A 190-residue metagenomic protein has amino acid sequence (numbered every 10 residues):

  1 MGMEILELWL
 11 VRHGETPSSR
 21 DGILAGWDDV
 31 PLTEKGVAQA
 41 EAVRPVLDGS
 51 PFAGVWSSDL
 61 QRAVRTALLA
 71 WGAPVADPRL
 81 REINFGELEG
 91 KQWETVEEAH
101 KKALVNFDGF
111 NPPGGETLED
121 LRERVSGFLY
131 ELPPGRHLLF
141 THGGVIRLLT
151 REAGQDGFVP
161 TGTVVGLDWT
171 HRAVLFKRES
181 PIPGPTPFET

Functional and structural regions predicted by a protein language model:
G2, E41-K101: Phosphate-coordination/substrate-recognition cap region in phosphate-metabolizing enzymes
L8, G135-G144: Generic beta-sheet signal
L8-R65, P112-V125: Loop-to-helix element that buttresses phosphate recognition and phosphoryl-transfer chemistry
R20-I23, E97-F110: Short, basic/glycine-rich phosphate-binding loops at helix/coil junctions that contact nucleotide phosphates
P31, A73-R79, D156-T163: Short hydrophobic/aromatic-enriched beta-strand-loop microsegments
D48-F52, L68-V75, E131-H137, R151-D156 (+1 more regions): Short glycine/proline-enriched coil/turn segments at helix->beta-strand junctions
G154-P181: Domain-level recognition of soluble alpha/beta enzyme cores, biased toward histidine phosphatases/phosphomutases
S180-T190: Acidic, His/Gly-rich catalytic cores of divalent-metal-dependent hydrolytic chemistry
